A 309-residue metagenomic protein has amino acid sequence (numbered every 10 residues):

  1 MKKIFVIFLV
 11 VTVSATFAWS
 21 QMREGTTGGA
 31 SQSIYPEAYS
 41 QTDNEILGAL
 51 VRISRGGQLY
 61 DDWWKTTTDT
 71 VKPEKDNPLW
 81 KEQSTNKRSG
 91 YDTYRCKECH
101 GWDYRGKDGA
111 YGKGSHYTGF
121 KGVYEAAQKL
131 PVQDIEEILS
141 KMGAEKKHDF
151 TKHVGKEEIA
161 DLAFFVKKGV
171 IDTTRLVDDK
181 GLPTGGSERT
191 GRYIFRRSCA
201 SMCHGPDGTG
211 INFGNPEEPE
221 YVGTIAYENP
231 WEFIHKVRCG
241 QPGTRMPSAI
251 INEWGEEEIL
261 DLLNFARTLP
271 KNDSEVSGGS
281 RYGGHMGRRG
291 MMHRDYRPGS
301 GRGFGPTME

Functional and structural regions predicted by a protein language model:
I4-V13: Sec-dependent N-terminal signal peptides
A18-S20, S40: Boundary at the C-terminal end of the N-terminal hydrophobic targeting segment
M22-T27, V276-E309: Extracellular/periplasmic low-complexity linear segments
G25-N44, D62-D69, K113-V123, A160-S187 (+1 more regions): His/Cys-centered metal/cofactor-coordination and adjacent catalytic loops
L47-W102, P183-T209: Sequence/structural segment immediately N-terminal to covalent heme-attachment motifs in c-type and related
V51-S54, T67-T68, S89-L162, V166 (+1 more regions): Extracytoplasmic electron-transfer domains, predominantly the class I c-type cytochrome c fold
T66-K75, D149-K152, T173-G181, S248-A249 (+1 more regions): Surface-exposed patches in mature extracellular/periplasmic domains of secreted proteins
